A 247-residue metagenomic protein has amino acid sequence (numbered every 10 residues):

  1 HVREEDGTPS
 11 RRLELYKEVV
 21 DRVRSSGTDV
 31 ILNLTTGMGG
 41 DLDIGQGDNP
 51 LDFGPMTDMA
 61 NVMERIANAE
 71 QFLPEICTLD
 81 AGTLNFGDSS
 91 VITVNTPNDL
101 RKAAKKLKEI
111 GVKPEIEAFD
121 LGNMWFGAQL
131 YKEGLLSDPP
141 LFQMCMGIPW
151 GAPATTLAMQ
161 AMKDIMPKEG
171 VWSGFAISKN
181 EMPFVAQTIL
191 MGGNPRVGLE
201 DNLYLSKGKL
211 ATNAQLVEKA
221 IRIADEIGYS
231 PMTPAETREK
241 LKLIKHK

Functional and structural regions predicted by a protein language model:
H1-E4, V30-G37, I116-A118, T237: Short beta-strand segments at enzyme active-site cores
H1-V19, D88, C145-M146, W150 (+1 more regions): Glycine-rich, proline-tolerant flexible connector loops at the mouths of alpha/beta enzymes
G7-T36, L100-E109, A161-E169, A214-G228: Alpha-helix-loop-beta-strand connector modules within alpha/beta enzyme cores
S10-L13, D41-A60, E115-M124, S173-M182: Active-site glycine- and acidic-residue-rich loops that bind and position anionic ligands or nucleotide-like cofactors
S10-S26, D48-D58, A128-F142, R196: Short, electropositive alpha-helical surface patch
V19-I92: Active-site beta->alpha loop and helix N-cap motifs at the rims of alpha/beta catalytic domains
I76-E200, L210-A211, Q215: Catalytic alpha/beta core domains of metabolic enzymes, predominantly
R222-K247: Mid-to-C-terminal alpha-helical segments outside catalytic/metal-binding sites
